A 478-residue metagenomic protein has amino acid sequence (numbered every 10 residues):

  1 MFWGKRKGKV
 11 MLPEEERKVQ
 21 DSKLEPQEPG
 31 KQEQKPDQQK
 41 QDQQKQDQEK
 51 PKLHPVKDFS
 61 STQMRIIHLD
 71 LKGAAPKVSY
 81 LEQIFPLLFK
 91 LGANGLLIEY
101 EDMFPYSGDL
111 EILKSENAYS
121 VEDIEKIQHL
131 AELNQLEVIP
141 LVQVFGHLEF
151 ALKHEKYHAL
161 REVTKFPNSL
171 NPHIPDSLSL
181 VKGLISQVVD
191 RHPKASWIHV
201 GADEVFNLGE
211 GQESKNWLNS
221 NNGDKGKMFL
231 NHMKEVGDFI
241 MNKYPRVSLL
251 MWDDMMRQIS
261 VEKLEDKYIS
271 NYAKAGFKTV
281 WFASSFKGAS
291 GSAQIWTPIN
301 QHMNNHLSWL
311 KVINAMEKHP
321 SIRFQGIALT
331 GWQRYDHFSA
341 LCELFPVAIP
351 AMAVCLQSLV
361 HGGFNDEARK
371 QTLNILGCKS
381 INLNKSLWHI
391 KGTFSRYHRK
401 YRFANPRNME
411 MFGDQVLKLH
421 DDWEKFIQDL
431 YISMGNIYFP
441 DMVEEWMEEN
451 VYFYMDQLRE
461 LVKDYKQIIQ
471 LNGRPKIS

Functional and structural regions predicted by a protein language model:
M1-G30, D47-F85, K90-L91, G95 (+4 more regions): N-terminal hydrophobic targeting/anchoring segments and the immediately downstream early-domain regions of hydrolases
F2-W3, E49-H54, E82, P86 (+6 more regions): Substrate-binding groove of N-acetylhexosamine-processing glycoside hydrolases
K31-Q48: Compositionally biased, intrinsically disordered low-complexity segments enriched for polar/charged residues
S61-S260, F286-W296: Aromatic-lined carbohydrate-binding surfaces of glycoside hydrolases
